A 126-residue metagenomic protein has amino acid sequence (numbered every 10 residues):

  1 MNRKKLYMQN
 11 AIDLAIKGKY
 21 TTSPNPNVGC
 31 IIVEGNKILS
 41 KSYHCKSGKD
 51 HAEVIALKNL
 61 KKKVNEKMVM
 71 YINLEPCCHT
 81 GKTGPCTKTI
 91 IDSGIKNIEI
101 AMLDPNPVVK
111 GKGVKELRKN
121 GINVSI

Functional and structural regions predicted by a protein language model:
M1-K4, D50: Flexible, glycine- and charge-enriched loops at secondary-structure boundaries
N2, S23-V28, E66-M68: Acidic, glycine-enriched active-site microenvironments
R3-S23: Short, basic/aromatic recognition patches
A11, P24-E34: Polybasic, low-complexity association/targeting segments
Y20-S23, N27, K46-H51: A structural motif shared across PLP-dependent enzymes of the aminotransferase-like
I32-I126: Zn2+-dependent cytidine deaminase-like catalytic core
